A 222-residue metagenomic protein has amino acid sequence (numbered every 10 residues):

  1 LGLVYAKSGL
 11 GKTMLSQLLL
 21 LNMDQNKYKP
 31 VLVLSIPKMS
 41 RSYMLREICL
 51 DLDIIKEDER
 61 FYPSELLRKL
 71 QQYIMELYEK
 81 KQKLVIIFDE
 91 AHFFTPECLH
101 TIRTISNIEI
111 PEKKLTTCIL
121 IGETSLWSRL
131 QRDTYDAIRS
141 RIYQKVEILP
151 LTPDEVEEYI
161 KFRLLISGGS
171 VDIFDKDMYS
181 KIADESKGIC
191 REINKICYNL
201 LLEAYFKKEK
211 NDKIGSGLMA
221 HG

Functional and structural regions predicted by a protein language model:
L1, Q71-M75, E79-L120, D133: Conserved Walker B catalytic segment
L1-L18: Walker A/P-loop nucleotide-binding motif
K7-S8, V31-M39: A short hydrophobic beta-strand->loop->alpha-helix junction that borders the nucleotide-binding pocket of P-loop NTPases
L20-L21, L126-R141: Short regulatory helix/loop adjacent to the ATP-binding pocket of P-loop NTPases
K29, M39-D58: Conserved NTP-binding/hydrolysis module of P-loop NTPases
V33-P37, R129-L130, Y143-V156: Conserved AAA+ ATPase "SRH/arginine-finger" region at the nucleotide-binding site
L50-L52, T124, D133, D154-S170: Conserved AAA+ ATPase "sensor/coupling" helix adjacent to the nucleotide-binding pocket
V85, E155-E158, L165-G222: C-terminal alpha-helical "lid" subdomain
